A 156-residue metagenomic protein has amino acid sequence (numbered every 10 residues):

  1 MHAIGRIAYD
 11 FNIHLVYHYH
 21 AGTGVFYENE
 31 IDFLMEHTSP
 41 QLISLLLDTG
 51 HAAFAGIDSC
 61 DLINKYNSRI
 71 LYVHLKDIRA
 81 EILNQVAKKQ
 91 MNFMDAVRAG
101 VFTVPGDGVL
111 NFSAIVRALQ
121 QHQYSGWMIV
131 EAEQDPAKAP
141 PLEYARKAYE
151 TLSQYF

Functional and structural regions predicted by a protein language model:
M1-L45: Active-site acidic/histidine proton-transfer and metal-coordination neighborhood in alpha/beta enzyme cores
T23, A52-A53: Catalytic P-loop NTPase motifs of RecA-like helicase/translocase cores
E28-L47, A53-F156: Histidine-acidic metal/acid-base catalytic patches
